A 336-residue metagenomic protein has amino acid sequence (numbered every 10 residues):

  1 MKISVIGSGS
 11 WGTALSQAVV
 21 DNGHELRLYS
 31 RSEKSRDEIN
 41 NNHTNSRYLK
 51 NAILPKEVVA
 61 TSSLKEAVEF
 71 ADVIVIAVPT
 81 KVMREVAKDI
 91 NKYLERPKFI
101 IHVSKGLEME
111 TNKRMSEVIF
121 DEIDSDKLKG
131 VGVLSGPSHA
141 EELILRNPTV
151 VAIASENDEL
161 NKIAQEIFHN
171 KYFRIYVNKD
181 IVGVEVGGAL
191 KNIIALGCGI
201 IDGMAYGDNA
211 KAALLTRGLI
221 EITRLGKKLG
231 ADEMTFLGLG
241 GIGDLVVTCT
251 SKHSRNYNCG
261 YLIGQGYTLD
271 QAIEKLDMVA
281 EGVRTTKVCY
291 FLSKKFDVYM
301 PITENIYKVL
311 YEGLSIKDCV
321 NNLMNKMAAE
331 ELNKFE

Functional and structural regions predicted by a protein language model:
M1-A52, V59-S62, D89: NAD(P)+-binding Rossmann beta1-loop-alpha1 motif at the extreme N-terminus of oxidoreductases
E57-V59, F173: Short, conserved active-site loop motifs that form the nucleotide-linked donor/cofactor pocket
T61-E69, V73-R146: Rossmann-like NAD(P)(H) cofactor-binding subdomain of soluble oxidoreductases
L107-G207: Rossmann-fold dinucleotide-binding core
N147-V151, V182-K227, G238-N258: Active-site-proximal catalytic alpha-helix in oxidoreductases
C198-G199, K227-L237, I242-E336: NAD(P)-dependent Rossmann-like dehydrogenase/reductase catalytic/cofactor-binding core
